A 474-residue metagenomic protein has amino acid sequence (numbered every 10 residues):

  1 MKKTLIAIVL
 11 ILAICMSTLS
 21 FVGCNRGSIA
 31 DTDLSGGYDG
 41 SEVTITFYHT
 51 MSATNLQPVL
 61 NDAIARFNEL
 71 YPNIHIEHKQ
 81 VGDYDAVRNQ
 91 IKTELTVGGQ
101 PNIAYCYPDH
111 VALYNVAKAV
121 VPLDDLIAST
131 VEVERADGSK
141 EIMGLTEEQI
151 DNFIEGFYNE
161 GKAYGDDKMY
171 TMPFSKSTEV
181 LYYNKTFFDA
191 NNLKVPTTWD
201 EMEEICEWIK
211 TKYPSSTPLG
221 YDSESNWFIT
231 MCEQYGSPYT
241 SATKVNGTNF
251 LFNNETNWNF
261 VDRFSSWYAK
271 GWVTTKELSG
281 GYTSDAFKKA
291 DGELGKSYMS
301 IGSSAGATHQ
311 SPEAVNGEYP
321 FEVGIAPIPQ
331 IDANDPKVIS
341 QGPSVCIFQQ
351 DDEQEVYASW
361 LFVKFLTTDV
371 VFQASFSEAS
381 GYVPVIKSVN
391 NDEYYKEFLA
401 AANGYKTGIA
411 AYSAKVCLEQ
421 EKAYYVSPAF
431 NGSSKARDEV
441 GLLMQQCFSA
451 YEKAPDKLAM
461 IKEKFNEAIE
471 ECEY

Functional and structural regions predicted by a protein language model:
T4-N25: Sec-dependent N-terminal signal peptides of Gram-positive bacterial secreted proteins and lipoproteins
L19-A119, A128-M143, E147, V195 (+5 more regions): Conserved N-terminal structural module of periplasmic/extracytoplasmic solute-binding proteins
E69, H75, D167-K168, A190-N191 (+3 more regions): Extracytoplasmic/periplasmic substrate-recognition and gating elements
R88-G99, A117, F187-F188, E207-W208 (+3 more regions): Short helices/loops that flank or line small-molecule/ion binding pockets
D109-T178, G324-A326: Hinge/lid segment of periplasmic solute-binding proteins
F157-L181, E201-N253, S265, F287: Extracytoplasmic/periplasmic solute-binding protein
I205-E207, N246-L278, I328: Glycine-centered hinge/linker elements that transmit conformational signals in sensory and ligand-binding systems
V245, I339, G404-F465: C-terminal capping/gating helix-and-loop segments adjacent to ligand/active sites or protein-protein/ligand interfaces
